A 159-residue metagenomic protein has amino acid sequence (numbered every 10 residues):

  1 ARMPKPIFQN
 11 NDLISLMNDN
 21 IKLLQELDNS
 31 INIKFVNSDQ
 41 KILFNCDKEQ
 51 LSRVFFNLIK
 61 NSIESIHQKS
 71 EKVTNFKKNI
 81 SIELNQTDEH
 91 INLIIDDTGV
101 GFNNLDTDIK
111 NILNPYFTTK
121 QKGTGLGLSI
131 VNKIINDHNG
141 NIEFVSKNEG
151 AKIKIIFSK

Functional and structural regions predicted by a protein language model:
M3-P6, L43-C46, T119: Conserved micro-motifs of the catalytic ATP-binding
Q9-I21: A conserved beta-strand-to-alpha-helix junction within the catalytic ATP-binding
N32-I42: Conserved catalytic submotifs in the C-terminal HATPase_c
I63-D88: ATP-lid-like helix-loop hinge signature
F102-P115: Short conserved segment of the HATPase_c
G127, V131: Short alpha-helical Gxxx[C/S/T] motif in the catalytic ATP-binding
I135-N136: Detector for a conserved hydrophobic position within an alpha-helical segment of the HATPase_c
G140-N141: Conserved glycine-rich
